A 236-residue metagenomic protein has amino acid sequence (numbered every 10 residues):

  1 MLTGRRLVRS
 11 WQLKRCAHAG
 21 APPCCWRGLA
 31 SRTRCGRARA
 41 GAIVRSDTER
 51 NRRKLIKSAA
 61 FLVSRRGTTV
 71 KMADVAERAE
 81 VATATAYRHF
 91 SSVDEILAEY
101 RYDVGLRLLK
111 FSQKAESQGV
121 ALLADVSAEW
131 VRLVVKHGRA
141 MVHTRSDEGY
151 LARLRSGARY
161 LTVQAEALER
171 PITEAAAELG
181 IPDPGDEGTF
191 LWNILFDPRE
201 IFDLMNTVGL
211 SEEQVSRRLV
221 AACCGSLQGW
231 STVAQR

Functional and structural regions predicted by a protein language model:
M1-T3: Methionine residue identity
R5-C16, G20-R78, E95-A98: Basic, helix-initiating cap at the start of DNA-binding domains
E80-F90: Short hydrophobic/aromatic patch on the recognition helix
D94-V104, M141-T144, Q164: Alpha-helical DNA-contacting segments of helix-turn-helix folds
E99, S112-A140: Hydrophobic alpha-helical connector segments
L109, A152-N193, D197-E200, R217 (+1 more regions): Amphipathic alpha-helical packing segments from all-alpha helical-bundle domains
V134-A158, E200-M205: Amphipathic alpha-helical segments used for helix-helix packing
A152, I201-T207, S216-T232: Conserved NTP phosphate-binding and transfer environment spanning the P-loop NTPase/kinase superfamily
